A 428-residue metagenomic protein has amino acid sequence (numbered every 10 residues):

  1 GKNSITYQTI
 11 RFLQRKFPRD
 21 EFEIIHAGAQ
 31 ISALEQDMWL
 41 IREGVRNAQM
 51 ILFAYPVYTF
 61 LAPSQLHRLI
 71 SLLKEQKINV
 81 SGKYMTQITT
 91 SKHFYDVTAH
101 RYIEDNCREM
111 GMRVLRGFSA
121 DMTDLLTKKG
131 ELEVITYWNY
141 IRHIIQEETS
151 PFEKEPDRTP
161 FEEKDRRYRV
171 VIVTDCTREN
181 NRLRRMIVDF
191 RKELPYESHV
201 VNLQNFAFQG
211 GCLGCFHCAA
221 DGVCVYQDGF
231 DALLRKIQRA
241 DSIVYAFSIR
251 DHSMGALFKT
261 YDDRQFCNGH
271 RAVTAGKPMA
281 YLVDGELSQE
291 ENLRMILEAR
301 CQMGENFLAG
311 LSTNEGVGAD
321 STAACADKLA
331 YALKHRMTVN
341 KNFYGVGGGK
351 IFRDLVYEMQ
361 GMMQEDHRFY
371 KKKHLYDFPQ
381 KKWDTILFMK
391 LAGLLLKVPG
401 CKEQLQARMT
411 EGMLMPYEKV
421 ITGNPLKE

Functional and structural regions predicted by a protein language model:
G1, I31, T59, T90-F94 (+5 more regions): Short histidine/acidic/glycine/proline-rich micro-motifs that form metal- and phosphate-coordinating active-site loops
G1-Q76, L132-N139, Q146-H270, F307 (+1 more regions): N-terminal beta1-alpha1-beta2 submodule of the flavodoxin-like/Rossmannoid cofactor-binding fold
Q65, I70-L72, H100, D105 (+5 more regions): Residue-level signature of transmembrane alpha-helix interfaces in integral membrane proteins
S81-M122, A275-D320: Short, glycine-/small-residue-rich phosphate/pyrophosphate-handling segment
Y95, L126-K129, E133: Catalytic cores of large soluble enzymes that bind and process phosphate-bearing ligands
L115-G117, D121-K128, I145, T149: Cap/lid and interdomain-hinge subdomains that line or gate substrate/regulatory clefts in soluble alpha/beta enzymes
